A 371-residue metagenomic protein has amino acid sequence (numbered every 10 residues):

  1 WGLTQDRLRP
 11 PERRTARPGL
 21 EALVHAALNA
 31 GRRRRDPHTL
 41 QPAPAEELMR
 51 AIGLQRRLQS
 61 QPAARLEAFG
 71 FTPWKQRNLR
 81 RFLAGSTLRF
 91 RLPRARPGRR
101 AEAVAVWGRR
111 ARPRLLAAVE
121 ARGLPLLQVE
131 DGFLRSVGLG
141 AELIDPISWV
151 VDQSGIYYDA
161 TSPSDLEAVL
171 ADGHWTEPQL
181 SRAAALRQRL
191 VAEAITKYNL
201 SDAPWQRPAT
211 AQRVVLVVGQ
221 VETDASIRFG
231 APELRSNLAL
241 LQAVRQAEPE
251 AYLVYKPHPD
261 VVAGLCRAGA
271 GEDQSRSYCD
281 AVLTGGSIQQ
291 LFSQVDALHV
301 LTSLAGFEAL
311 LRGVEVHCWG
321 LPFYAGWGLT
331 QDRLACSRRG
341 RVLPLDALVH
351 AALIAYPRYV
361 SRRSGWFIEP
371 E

Functional and structural regions predicted by a protein language model:
W1-E371: Catalytic-core helical/loop segments in enzymes performing group transfer/polymerization on anionic/lipid-linked
